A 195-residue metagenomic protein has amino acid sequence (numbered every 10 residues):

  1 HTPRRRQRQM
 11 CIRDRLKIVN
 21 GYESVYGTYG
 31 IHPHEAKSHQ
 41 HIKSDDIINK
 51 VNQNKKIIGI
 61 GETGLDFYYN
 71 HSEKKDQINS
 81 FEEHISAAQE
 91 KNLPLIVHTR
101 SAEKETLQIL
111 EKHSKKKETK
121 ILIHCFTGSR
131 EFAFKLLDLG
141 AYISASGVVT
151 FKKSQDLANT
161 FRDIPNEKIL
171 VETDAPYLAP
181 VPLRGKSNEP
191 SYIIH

Functional and structural regions predicted by a protein language model:
H1-R8, I12: Single conserved hydrophobic/aromatic residue that forms the stacking wall/gate of nucleotide- or nucleobase-binding
R6, V25-I31, G59-T63, L95-V97 (+3 more regions): Hydrophobic faces of well-ordered beta-strands that scaffold small-molecule active sites in alpha/beta enzyme cores
Q9, H32-H41, S144-N159: Active-site glycine- and acidic-residue-rich loops that bind and position anionic ligands or nucleotide-like cofactors
I12-R13, Y68, T106, K153-S154: Short secondary-structure boundary/hinge segments and terminal tails
R15-H34, H41-I57: Divalent-metal coordination cores built from histidine and acidic residues
S38-I42, I48-L139, N159-T160, I164 (+1 more regions): Divalent metal-binding pocket/active-site signature
V149, D163-A175, P180: Glycine/small-residue-rich hydrophobic helix-like segments
H195: Active-site hotspot residues in diverse enzymes, especially metal/ion-binding acidic/histidine motifs
